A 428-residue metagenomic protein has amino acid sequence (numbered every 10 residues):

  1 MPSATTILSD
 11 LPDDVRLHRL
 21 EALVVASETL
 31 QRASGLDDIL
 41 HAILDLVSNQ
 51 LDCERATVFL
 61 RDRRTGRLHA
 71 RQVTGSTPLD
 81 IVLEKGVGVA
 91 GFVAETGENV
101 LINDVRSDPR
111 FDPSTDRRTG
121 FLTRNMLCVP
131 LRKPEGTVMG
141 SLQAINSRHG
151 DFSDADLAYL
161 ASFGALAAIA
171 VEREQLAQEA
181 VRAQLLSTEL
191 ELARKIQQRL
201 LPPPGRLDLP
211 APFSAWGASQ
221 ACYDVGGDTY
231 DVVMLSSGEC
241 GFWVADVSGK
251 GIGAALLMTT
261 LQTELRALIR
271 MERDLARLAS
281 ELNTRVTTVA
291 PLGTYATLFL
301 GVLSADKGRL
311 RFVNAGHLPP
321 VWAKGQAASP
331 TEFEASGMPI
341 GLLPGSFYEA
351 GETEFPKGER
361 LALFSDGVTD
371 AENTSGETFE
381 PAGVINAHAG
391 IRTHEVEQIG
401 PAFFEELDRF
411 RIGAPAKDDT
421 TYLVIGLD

Functional and structural regions predicted by a protein language model:
M1-D38, M139: Signal-transmission linkers at sensory-effector interfaces
T6-L8, V73-S76, S141-G150, V171 (+2 more regions): Short beta-strand-to-loop transition segments that serve as allosteric relay/switch motifs in sensory/regulatory domains
A22, P134, D151-Q175, T259-T263 (+2 more regions): Amphipathic alpha-helical "output/dimerization" segments
D45-S48, R55-I81, K85, R106-S107 (+2 more regions): GAF sensory/regulatory domain recognition with acknowledged cross-activation on helical regulatory dimers
R67, S76-P78, N103-N125, N146-R148 (+2 more regions): Signal-transducing coupling segments at domain and membrane junctions
T77-V100, V105, F333-S336: Acidic/proline- and glycine-rich, intrinsically disordered low-complexity segments that serve as regulatory linkers
R124-E135: A short, aliphatic-rich beta-strand micro-motif
A177, V181-A362, R409-D428: … and, occasionally, acidic/histidine-rich disordered N-termini of signaling adaptors
